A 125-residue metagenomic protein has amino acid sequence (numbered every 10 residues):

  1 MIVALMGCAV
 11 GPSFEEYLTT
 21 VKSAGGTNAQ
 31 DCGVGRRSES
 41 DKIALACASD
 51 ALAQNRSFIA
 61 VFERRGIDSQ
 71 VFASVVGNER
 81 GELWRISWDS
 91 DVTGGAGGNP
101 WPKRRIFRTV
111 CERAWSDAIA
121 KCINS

Functional and structural regions predicted by a protein language model:
M1-M6: Sec-dependent bacterial lipoprotein signal peptides
A9-V10: Bacterial signal peptide processing site
S13, R36-S38, L52, S116-D117 (+1 more regions): Mature cores of small secreted peptide/protein domains
S13-V34, G94-A96, C122-N124: Acidic (Asp/Glu-rich) sequence patches and key acidic residues that form negatively charged surfaces used
T20-V61: N-terminal secretory signal peptides
I59-R65, S87: Short beta-strand segments that buttress and anchor functional surface loops
S69-S125: Polybasic, proline/glycine-rich intrinsically disordered low-complexity segments
